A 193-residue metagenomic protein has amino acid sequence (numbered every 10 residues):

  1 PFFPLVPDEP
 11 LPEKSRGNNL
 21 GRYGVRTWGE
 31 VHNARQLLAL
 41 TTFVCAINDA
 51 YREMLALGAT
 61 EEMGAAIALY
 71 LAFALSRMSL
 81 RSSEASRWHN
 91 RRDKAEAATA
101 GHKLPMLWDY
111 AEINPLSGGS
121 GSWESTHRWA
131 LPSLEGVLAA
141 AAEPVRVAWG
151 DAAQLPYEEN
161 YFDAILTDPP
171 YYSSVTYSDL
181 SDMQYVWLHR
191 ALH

Functional and structural regions predicted by a protein language model:
P1-E158, T176-H193: Nucleic-acid modification enzymes, centered on SAM-dependent nucleic-acid methyltransferases
Y161-F162: Local beta-strand N-terminus motif with an aromatic residue
I165-L166: Hydrophobic beta-strand segment of the Class I
P170: Conserved SAM-binding loop
